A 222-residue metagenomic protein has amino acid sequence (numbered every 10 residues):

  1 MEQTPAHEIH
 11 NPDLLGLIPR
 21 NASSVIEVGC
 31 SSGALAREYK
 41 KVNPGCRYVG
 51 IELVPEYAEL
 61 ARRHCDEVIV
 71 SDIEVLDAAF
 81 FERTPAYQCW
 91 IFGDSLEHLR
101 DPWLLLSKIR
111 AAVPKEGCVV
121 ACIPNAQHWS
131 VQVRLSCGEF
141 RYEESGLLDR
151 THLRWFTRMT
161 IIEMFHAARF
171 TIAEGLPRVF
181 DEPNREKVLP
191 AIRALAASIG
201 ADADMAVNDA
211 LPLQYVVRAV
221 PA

Functional and structural regions predicted by a protein language model:
M1-C89, W103-L106, C137, M159 (+1 more regions): Conserved N-terminal segment of class I S-adenosyl-L-methionine
G93-H98: Short catalytic micro-motifs in class I SAM-dependent methyltransferases
R100-L104, V131: Short N-terminal helix/helix-N-cap motif within the alpha/beta-hydrolase-1
W103-C118: A short glycine-rich, Lys/Arg-flanked "PGG" loop and its adjoining helix->strand segment in the class I
A121-Y142: Conserved class I S-adenosyl-L-methionine
E143-T160: Acceptor-substrate binding/catalytic loop of class I
T160-G175: A SAM-dependent methyltransferase catalytic signature shared across enzymes that methylate proteins
